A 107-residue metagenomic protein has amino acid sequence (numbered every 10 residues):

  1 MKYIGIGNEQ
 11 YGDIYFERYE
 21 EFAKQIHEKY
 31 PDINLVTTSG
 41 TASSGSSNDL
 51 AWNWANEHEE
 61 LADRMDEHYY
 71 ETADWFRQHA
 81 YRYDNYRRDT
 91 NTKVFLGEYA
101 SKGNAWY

Functional and structural regions predicted by a protein language model:
M1-I14, S39: Active-site mouth of glycoside hydrolases
D13-Y107: Noncatalytic carbohydrate-binding groove/subsite architecture in carbohydrate-active enzymes
